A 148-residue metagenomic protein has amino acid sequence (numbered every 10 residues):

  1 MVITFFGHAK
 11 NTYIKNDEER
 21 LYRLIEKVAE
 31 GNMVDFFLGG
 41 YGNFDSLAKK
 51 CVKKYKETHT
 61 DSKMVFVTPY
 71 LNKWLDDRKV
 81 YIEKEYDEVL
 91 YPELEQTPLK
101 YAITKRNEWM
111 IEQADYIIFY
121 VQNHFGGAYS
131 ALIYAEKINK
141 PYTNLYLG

Functional and structural regions predicted by a protein language model:
M1-V2, G7-G148: Acidic/glycine-enriched connector segments
